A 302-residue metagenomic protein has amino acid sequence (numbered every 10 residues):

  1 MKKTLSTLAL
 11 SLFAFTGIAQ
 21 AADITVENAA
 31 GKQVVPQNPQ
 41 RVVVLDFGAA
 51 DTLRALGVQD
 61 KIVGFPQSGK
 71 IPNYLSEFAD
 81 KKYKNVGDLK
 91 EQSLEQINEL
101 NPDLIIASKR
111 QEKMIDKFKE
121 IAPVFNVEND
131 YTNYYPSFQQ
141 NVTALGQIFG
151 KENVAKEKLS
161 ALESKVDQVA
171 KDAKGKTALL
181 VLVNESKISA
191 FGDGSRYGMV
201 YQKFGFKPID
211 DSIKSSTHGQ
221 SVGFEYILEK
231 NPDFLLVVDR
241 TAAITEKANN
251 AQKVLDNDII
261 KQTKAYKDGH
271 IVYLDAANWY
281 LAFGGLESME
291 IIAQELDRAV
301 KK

Functional and structural regions predicted by a protein language model:
K2-L8: Sec-dependent signal peptide recognition, specifically the positively charged N-region followed immediately by
F15-A22: Sec/Tat signal peptide C-region and signal peptidase I cleavage site
N28-A30, V86-L94, K214-G223: Short helix-initiation/N-cap motifs at beta->coil->alpha
R41, F234-K302: Structured C-terminal subdomain patch of bacterial secreted/periplasmic proteins
R41-L56, V154-K207, T217: Basic- and aromatic-lined ligand-binding clefts that recognize polyanionic substrates
R41-Q96: A short, structured surface patch at a secondary-structure boundary
L94, N101-A107, P123, I227 (+1 more regions): Proline-aspartate-enriched helix->loop->beta-strand connector
K117-E185, H270, W279-K302: Extracytoplasmic substrate-binding proteins
